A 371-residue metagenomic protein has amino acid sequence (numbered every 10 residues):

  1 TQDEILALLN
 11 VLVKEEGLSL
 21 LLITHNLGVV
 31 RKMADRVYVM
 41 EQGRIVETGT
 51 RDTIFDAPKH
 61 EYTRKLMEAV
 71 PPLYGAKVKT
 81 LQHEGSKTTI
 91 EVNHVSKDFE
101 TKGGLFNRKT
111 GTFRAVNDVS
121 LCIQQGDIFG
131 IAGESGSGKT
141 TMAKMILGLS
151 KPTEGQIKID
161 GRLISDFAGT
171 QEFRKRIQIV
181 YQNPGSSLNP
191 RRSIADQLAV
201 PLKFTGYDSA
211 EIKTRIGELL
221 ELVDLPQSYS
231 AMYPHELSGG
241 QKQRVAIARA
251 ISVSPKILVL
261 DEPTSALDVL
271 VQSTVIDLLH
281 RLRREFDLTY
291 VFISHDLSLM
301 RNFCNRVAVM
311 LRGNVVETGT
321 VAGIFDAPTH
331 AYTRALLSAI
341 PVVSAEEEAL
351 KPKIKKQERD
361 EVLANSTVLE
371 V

Functional and structural regions predicted by a protein language model:
R51-N93, K97-T112, T320-V371: Short catalytic/signature loops enriched in Gly
L147: Helix-to-loop junction immediately C-terminal to a conserved catalytic motif
G155-S165, F173: Conserved ABC transporter NBD signature motif
A210-S228, L337-S338: Conserved ABC ATPase "signature" region
Y233-L237, Q241: Conserved ABC ATPase signature
S254: Conserved catalytic motifs of ABC-family nucleotide-binding domains
